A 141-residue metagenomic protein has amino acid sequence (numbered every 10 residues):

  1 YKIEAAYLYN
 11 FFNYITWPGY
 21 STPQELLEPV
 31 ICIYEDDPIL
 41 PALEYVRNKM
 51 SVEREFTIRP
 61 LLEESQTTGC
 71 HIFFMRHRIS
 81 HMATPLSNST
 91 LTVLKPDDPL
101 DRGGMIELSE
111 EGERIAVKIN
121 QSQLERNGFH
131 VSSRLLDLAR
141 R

Functional and structural regions predicted by a protein language model:
Y1-R141: Short hydrophobic alpha-helices and adjacent helix-cap/hinge residues
